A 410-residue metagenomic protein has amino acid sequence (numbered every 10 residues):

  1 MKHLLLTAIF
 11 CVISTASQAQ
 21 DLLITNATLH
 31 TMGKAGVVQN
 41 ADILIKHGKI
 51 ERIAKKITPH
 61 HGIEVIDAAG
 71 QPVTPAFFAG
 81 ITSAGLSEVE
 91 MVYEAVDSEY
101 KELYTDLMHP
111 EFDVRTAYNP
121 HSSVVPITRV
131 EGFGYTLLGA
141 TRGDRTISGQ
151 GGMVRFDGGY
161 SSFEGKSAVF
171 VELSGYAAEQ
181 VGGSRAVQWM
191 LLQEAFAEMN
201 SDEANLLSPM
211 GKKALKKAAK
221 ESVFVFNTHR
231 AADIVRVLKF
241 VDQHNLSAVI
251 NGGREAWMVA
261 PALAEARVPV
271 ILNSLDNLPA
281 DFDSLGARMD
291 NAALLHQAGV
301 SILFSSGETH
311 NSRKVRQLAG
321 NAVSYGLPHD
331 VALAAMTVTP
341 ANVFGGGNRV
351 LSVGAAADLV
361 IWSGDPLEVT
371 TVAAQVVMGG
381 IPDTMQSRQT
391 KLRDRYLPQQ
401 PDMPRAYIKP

Functional and structural regions predicted by a protein language model:
M1-L5: Positively charged n-region of N-terminal signal peptides that target proteins for export
A8-Q18: Hydrophobic h-region of N-terminal signal peptides that target proteins for export in Gram-negative bacteria
L22-I24, P59-R115: Replace "His-x-His-based motif
A27, I43, G48, G70 (+9 more regions): Divalent metal-coordination and catalytic microenvironments
A27, T31-G33, V353-Y396: C-terminal cap of metal-dependent C-N hydrolases
L29, G33-T74: Histidine-rich, glycine-flanked metal-binding segment
E90, D97-L103, E111, V223 (+4 more regions): His/Asp/Glu-enriched, well-ordered alpha-helical/loop segment that forms or immediately abuts the divalent-metal
H121-V124, R129-A248, V372, M378 (+1 more regions): Polyanionic/metal-chelating signatures
